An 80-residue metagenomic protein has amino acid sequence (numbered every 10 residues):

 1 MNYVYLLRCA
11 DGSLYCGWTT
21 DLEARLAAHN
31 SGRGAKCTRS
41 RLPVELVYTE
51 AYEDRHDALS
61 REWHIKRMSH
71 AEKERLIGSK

Functional and structural regions predicted by a protein language model:
M1-K80: GIY-YIG nuclease catalytic motif and its immediate N-terminal context
